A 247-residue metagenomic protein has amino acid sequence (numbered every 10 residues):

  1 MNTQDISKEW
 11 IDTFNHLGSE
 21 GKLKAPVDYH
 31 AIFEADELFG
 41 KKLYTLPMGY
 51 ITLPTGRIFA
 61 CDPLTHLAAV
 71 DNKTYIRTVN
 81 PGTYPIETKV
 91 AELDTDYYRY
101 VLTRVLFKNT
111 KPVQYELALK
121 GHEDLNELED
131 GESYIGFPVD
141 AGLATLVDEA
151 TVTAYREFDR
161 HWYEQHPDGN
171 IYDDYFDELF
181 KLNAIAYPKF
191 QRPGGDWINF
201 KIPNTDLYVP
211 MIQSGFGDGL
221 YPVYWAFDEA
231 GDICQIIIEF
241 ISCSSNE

Functional and structural regions predicted by a protein language model:
M1-S19, E149-E247: Acidic, proline/glycine-rich low-complexity IDRs
Q4-L182: Extended, low-hydrophobicity segments enriched in charged/polar residues
